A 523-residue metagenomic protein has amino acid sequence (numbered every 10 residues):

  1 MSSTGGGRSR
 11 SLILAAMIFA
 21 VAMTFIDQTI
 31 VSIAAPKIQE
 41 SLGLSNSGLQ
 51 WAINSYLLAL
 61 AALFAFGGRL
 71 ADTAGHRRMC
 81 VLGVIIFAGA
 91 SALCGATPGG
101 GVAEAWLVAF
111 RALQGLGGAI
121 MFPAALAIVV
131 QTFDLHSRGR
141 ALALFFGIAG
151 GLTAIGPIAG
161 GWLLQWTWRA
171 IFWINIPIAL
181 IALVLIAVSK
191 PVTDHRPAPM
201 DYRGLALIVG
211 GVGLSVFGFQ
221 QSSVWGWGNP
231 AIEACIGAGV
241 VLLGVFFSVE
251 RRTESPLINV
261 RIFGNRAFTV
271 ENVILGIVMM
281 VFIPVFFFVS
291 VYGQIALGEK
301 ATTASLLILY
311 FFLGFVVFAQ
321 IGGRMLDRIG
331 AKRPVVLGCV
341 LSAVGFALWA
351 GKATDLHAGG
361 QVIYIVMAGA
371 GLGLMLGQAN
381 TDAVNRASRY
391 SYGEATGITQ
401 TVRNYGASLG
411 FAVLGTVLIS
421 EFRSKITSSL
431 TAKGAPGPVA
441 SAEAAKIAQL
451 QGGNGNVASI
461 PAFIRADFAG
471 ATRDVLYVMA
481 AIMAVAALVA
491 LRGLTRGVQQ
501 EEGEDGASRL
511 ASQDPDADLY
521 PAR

Functional and structural regions predicted by a protein language model:
M1-V21, F25, A267, T381 (+1 more regions): Transmembrane-helix exit segments and adjacent C-terminal regions of multi-pass membrane proteins
S3-T4, L183-V209, R251-R266, D327 (+2 more regions): Flexible interhelical linker loops that connect adjacent transmembrane helices in multi-pass membrane transporters
I13-L60, R203-G204, G228-C235, V241-E394 (+1 more regions): Transmembrane core module of solute transporters
T29, G115-P123, L152-A154, I283 (+2 more regions): Small-residue-rich segments within alpha-helical transmembrane domains of MFS-like 12-TM solute carriers
I38-Q39, L70-A71, W162-Q165, F219 (+4 more regions): Interfacial helix-cap and linker-helix signal at transmembrane-aqueous boundaries of multi-pass secondary transporters
L57, F64-F66, D72-G204: Helix-loop-helix hairpins in multi-pass membrane proteins, especially solute transporters
L63, G75-V84, G89, L93 (+6 more regions): C-terminal module of multi-pass small-molecule transporters
P177-T193, G211-Q220, A238-R252, A487-L494: C-terminal membrane-cytosol helix-exit motif in multi-pass small-molecule transporters
